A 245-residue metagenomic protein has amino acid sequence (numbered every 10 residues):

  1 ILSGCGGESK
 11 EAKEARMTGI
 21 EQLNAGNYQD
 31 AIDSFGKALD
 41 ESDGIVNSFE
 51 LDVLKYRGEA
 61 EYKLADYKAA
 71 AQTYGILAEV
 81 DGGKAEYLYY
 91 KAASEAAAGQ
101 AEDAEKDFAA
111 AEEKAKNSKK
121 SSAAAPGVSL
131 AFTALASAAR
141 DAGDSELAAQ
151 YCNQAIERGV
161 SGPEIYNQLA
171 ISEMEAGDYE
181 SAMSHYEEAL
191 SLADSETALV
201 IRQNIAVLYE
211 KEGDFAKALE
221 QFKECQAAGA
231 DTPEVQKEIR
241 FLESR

Functional and structural regions predicted by a protein language model:
G6, D40-L51, E113-P126, S191-S195: Flexible helix-coil transition and linker loops at the boundaries of alpha-helical arrays
K13, S48, D52, E86 (+4 more regions): Start-of-helix register in tetratricopeptide repeats
F49-D52, Y56, K63, Y90 (+5 more regions): Canonical tetratricopeptide repeat
N204-R245: Terminal, low-structured helical/coil segments at or just beyond the last alpha-helical repeat
